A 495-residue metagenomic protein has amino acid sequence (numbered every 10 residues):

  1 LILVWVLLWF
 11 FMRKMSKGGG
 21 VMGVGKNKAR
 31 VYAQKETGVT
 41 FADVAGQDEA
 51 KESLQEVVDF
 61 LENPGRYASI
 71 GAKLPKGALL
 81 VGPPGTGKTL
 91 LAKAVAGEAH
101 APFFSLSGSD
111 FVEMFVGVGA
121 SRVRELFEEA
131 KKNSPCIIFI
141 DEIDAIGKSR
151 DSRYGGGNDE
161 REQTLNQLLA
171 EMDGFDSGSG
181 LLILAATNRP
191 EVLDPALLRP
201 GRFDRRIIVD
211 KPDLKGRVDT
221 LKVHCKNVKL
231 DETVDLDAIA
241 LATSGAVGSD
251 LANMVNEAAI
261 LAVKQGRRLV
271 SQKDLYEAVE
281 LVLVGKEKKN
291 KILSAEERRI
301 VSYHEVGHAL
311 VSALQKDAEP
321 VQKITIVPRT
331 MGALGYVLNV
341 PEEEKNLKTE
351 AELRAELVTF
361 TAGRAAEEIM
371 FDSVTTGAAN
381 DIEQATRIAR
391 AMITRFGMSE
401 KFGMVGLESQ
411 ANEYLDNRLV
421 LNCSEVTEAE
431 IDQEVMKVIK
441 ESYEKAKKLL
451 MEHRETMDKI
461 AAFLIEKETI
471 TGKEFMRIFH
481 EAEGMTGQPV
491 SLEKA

Functional and structural regions predicted by a protein language model:
L1-G38, M392, Y414-L415: Long amphipathic alpha-helical segments used for membrane anchoring, targeting, substrate engagement, or oligomerization
R13-M22, R66, I138-F139, I143 (+5 more regions): Proline-centered turn/helix-capping motifs that create local helix->coil transitions or kinks
G25, R30-Q34, G97-P102, D144 (+5 more regions): Flexible hinge/switch segments at interdomain interfaces of large molecular machines
A29-A240, A246, A258: Walker A/P-loop NTP-binding motif of AAA+ ATPase domains
S149-Y154, K289-N290, V337-V340: Short acidic, glycine/proline-rich loop/turn micro-motifs
D176, A196, V209-Y276, L281 (+4 more regions): Conserved C-terminal "switch" segment of AAA+ ATPases
K289-I300: Short pre-active-site segment immediately N-terminal to the catalytic Zn-binding motif
R298-S302, A309-A495: Soluble catalytic regions of large protease machineries
